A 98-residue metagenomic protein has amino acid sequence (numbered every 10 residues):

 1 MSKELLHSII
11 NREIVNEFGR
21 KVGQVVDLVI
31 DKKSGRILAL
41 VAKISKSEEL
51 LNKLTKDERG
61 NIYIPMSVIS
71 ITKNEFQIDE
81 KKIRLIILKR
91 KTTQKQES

Functional and structural regions predicted by a protein language model:
M1-S98: Peripheral interaction segments used for macromolecular assembly
